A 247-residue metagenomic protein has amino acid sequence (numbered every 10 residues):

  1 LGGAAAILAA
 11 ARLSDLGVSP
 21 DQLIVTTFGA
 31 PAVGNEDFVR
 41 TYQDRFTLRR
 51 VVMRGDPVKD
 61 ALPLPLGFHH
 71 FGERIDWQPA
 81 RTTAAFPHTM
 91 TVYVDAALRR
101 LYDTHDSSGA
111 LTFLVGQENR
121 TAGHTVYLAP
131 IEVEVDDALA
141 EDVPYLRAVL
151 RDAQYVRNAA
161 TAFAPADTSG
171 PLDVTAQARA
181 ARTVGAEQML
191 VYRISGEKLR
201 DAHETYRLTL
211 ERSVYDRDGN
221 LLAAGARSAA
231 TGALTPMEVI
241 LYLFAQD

Functional and structural regions predicted by a protein language model:
L1-G2, A6: Gly/Ala-rich beta-loop-alpha elbow adjacent to hydrolase catalytic centers
I7-A10, V143-R147, R151, V174-A178 (+1 more regions): Extracytoplasmic/secreted envelope proteins and their assembly/folding machinery, especially bacterial periplasmic
A11-A122: Alpha/beta hydrolase fold serine-hydrolase catalytic domain that processes acyl esters and thioesters
G34-D37, K59-A61, D137-A138, K198-H203: Extracytoplasmic/secreted cell-surface and envelope-processing proteins
L111-A160: A structural "domain/chain start" motif
Q117-V126, P144, V156, A180-T183 (+3 more regions): C-terminal/domain-edge helix-coil "capping" segments
V126-P130, L172-R200: A short, hydrophobic beta-strand-centered structural micro-motif
A160-V174: Acidic helix-start/capping segments at beta-turn-to-alpha-helix junctions
